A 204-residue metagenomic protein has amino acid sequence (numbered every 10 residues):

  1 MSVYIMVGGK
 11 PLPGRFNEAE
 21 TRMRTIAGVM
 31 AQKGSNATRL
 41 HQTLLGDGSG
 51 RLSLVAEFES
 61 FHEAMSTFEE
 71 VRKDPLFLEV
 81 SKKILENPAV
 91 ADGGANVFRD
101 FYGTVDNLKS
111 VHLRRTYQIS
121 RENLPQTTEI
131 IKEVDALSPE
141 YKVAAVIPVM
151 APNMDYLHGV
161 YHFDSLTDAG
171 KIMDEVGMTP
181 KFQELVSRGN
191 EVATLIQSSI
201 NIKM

Functional and structural regions predicted by a protein language model:
M1-M204: Short S/T/G/P-rich N-terminal loop/turn motif that feeds into the first structured element of a domain
